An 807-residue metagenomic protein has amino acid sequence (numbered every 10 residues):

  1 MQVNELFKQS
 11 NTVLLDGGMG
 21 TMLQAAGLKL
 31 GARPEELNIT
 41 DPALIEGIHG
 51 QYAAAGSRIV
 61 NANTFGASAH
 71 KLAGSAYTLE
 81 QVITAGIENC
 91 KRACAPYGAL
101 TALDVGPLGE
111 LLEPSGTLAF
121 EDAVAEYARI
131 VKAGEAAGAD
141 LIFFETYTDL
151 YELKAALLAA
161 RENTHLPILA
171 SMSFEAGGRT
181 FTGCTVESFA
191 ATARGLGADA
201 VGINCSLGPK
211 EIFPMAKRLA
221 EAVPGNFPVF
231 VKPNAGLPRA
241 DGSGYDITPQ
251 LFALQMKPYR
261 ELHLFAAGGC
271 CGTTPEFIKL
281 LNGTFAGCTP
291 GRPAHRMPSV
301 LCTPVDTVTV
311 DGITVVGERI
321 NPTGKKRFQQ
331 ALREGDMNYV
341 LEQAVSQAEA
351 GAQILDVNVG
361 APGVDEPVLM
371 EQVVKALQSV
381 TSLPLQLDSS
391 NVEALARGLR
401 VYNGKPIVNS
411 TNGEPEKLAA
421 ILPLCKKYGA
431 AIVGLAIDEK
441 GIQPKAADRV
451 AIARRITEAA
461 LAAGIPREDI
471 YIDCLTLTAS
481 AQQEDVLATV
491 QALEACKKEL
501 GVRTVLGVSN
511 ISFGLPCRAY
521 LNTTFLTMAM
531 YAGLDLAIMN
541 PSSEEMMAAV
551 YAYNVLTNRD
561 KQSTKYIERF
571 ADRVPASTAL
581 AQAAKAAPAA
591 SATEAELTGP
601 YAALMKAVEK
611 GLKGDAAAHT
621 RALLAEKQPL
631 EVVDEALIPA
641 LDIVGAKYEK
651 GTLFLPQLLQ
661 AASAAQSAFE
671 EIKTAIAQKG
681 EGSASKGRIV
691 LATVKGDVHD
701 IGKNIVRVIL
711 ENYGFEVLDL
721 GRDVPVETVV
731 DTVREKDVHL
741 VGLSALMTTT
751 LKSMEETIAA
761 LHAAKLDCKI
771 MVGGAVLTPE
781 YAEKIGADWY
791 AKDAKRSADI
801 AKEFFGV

Functional and structural regions predicted by a protein language model:
M1-D473, L477-V807: Domain-level signal for soluble alpha/beta catalytic cores
